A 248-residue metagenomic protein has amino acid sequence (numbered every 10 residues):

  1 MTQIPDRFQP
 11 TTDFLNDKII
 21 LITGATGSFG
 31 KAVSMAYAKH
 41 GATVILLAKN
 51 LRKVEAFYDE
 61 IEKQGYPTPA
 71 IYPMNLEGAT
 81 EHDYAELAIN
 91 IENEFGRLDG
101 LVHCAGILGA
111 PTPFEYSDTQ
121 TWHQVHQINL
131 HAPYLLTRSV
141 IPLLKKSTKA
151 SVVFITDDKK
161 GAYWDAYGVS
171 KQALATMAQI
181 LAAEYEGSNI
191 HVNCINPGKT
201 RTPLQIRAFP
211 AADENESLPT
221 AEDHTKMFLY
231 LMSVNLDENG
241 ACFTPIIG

Functional and structural regions predicted by a protein language model:
I19, T26-S28: Conserved glycine-rich cofactor-binding loop
A42-F57: Conserved glycine-rich Rossmann-like NAD(P)H-binding loop of the short-chain dehydrogenase/reductase
Q64-T80: Rossmann-fold cofactor-recognition segment
L87, T112-F114, T121-H123: Substrate-binding pocket helix/loop in short-chain dehydrogenase/reductase
C104-P111: Conserved NAD(P)H cofactor-binding loop of Rossmann-fold oxidoreductase domains
K145-G187, K199: Catalytic loop of short-chain dehydrogenase/reductase
G187, C194, A211-G248: C-terminal helical subdomain
